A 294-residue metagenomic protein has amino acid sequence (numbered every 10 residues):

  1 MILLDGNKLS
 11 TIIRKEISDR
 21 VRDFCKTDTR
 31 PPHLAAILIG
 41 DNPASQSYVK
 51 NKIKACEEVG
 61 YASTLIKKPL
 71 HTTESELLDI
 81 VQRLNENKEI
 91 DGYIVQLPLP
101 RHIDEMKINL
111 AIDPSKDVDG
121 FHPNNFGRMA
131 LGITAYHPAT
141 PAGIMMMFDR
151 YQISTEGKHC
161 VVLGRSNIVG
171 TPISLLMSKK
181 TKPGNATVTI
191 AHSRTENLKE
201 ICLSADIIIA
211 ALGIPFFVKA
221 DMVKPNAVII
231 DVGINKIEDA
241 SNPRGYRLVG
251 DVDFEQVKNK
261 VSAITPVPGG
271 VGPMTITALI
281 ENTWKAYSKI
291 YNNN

Functional and structural regions predicted by a protein language model:
M1-D28: Positively charged, low-complexity intrinsically disordered leader regions
P31-G40: Short beta-strand segments enriched in small/hydrophobic residues
L38, I94-P98, D231: Short beta-strand segments
I39-K54, R101, A135-V228, I237 (+1 more regions): Glycine-rich phosphate/diphosphate-binding loop of Rossmann-like nucleotide-binding domains
C56-L70, G184-I190: Short beta-strand elements in bilobed, periplasmic/extracellular small-molecule ligand-binding domains
A62, I66-H137, N259: Phosphate/diphosphate ligand-binding glycine-rich loop within oxidoreductases
E105-F126, V232-Y291: Rossmann-fold NAD(P)-binding glycine/threonine-rich loop
F148-E156, K285, I290-N294: A charged, well-structured terminal subsegment
